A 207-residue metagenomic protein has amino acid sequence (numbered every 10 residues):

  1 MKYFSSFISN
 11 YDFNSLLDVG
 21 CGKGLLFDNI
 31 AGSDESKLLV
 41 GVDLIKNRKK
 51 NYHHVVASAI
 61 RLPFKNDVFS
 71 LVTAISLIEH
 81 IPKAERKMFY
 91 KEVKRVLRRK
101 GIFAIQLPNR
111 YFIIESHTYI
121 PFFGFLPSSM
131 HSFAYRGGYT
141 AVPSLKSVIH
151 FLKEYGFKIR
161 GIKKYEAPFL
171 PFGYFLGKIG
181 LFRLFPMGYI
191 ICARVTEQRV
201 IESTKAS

Functional and structural regions predicted by a protein language model:
M1-Y3: Conserved SAM-binding loop and adjacent beta-strand
S5-I113, I191-A193: Conserved SAM-binding loop
L38, Y52, E166, V200-I201: Extended hydrophobic/Leu-rich segments
I45, H54, V68-S70, T118 (+3 more regions): Surface-exposed beta-strand edges and their flanking turn/coil or helix-capping segments
K83-E92, I102-T196: S-adenosyl-L-methionine-dependent methyltransferase catalytic module, highlighting the catalytic core
R199-S207: Flexible, glycine-/basic-rich loop-and-beta segments that form/coincide with the SAM-dependent methyltransferase
